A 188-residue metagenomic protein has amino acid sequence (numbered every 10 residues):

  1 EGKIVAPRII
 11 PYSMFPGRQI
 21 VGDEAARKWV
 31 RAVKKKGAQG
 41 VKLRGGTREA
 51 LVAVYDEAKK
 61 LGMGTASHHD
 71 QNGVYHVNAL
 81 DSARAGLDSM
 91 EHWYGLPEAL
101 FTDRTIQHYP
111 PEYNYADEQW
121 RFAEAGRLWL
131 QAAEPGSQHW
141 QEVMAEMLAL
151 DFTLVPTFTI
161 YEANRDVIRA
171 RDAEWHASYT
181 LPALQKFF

Functional and structural regions predicted by a protein language model:
G2-P7, P11-Y12, V52-D70: Alpha-helix-loop-beta-strand connector modules within alpha/beta enzyme cores
I9-S13, V41-L43, T65-S67, M90-H92 (+1 more regions): Hydrophobic faces of well-ordered beta-strands that scaffold small-molecule active sites in alpha/beta enzyme cores
M14-G17, G46, D70-V74, W93-L96 (+1 more regions): Active-site beta-loop-alpha junctions enriched in small/polar residues
Q19-A32, G73-D81: Short, acidic/polar
A26, L51, W140: Aromatic/hydrophobic pocket-lining residues that form the small-molecule binding cavity in soluble enzyme cores
W29-V41, L96-F188: Active-site neighborhoods of metal-dependent hydrolases
A32-V33, V54, A58, S82-A83 (+1 more regions): Generic structural signal for hydrophobic
G37, K60-G64, R84-M90, L150-D151: Glycine-enriched alpha-helix->loop->beta-strand junction motifs that scaffold or abut catalytic
